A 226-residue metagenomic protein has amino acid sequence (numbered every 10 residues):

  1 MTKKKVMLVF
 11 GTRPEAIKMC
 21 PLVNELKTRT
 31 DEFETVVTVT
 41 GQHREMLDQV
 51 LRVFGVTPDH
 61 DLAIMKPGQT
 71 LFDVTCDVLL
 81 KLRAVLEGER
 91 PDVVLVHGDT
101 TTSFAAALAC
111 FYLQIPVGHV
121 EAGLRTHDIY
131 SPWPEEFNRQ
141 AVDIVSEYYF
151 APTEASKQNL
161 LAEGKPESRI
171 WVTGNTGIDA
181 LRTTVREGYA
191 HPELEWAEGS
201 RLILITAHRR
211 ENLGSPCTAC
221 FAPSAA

Functional and structural regions predicted by a protein language model:
M1-G41: N-terminal subdomain of nucleotide-sugar transferases
K3-V6, E198-L204, A225: Charged active-site motifs of nucleotide-sugar-dependent glycosyltransferases
D31-D77, K81: Conserved nucleotide-sugar phosphate-binding/catalytic loop shared by glycosyltransferases and other
T38-T40, R44-E45, V145-C217: A nucleotide-sugar donor-handling region in carbohydrate enzymes
L79-R90: Short, well-structured alpha-helical segments in soluble
L95-L113: An aromatic- and histidine-rich active-site surface loop
H119-W133, E147: A short, histidine- and acid-enriched strand-loop-helix "catalytic/donor-clamping" loop that lines the nucleotide-sugar
E135-Y148: Membrane-proximal helix-turn-helix segments that form the acceptor-binding/catalytic region of lipid-linked
